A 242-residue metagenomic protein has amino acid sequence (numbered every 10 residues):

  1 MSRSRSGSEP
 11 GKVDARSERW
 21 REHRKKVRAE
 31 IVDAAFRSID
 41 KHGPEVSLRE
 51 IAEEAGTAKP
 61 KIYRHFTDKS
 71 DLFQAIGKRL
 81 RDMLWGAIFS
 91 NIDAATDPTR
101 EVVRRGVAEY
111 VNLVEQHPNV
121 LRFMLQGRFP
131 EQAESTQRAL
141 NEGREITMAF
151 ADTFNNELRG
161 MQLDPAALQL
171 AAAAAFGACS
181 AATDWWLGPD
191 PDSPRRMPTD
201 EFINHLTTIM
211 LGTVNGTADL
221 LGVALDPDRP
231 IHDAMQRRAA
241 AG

Functional and structural regions predicted by a protein language model:
M1-K26, D219-G242: N-terminal intrinsically disordered/low-complexity leader segments
W20, V27-A34, S47, A171: N-terminal positioning helix adjacent to the helix-turn-helix/winged-helix DNA-binding module
K26-A35, I51, I76-L80, L84 (+1 more regions): Generic hydrophobic, amphipathic alpha-helix propensity
E30, K41-D71, A75: Helix-turn-helix
I39, F73-M83, A87, M124 (+2 more regions): Alpha-helical DNA-contacting segments of helix-turn-helix folds
I88-A95, M124-Q132, T183-P191: Secondary-structure edge/capping motif, primarily at the C-terminal ends of alpha-helices and the immediately following
S90-N119, A175, I203: Hydrophobic alpha-helical connector segments
A133-R159, Q169-D184, E201-G212: Amphipathic alpha-helical packing segments from all-alpha helical-bundle domains
